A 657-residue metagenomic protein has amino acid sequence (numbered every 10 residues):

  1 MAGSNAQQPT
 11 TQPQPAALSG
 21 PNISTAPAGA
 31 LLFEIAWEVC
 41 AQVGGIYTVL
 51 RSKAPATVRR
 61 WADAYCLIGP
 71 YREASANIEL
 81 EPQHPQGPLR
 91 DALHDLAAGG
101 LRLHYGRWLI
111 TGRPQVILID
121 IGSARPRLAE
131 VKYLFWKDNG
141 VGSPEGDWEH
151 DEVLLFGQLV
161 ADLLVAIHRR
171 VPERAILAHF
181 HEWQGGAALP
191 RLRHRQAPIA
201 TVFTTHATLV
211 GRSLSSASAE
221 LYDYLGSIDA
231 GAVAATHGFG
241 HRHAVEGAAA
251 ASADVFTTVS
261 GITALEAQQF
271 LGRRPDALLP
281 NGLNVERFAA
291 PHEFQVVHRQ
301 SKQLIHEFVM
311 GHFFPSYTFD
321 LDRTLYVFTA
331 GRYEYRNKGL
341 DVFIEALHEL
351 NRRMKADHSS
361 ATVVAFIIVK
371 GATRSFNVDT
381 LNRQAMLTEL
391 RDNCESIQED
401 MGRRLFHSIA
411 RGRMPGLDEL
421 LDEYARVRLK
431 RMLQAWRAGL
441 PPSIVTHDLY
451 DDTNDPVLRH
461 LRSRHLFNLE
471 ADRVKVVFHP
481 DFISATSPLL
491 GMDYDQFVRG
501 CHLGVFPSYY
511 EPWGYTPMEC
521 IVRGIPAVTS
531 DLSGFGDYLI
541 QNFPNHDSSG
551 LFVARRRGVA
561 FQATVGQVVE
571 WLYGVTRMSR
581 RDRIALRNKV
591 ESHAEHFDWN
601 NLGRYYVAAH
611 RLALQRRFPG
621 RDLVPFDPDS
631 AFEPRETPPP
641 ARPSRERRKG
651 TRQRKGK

Functional and structural regions predicted by a protein language model:
A2-K657: Catalytic cores of nucleotide-sugar-dependent glycosyltransferases that transfer UDP/GDP/TDP-activated
